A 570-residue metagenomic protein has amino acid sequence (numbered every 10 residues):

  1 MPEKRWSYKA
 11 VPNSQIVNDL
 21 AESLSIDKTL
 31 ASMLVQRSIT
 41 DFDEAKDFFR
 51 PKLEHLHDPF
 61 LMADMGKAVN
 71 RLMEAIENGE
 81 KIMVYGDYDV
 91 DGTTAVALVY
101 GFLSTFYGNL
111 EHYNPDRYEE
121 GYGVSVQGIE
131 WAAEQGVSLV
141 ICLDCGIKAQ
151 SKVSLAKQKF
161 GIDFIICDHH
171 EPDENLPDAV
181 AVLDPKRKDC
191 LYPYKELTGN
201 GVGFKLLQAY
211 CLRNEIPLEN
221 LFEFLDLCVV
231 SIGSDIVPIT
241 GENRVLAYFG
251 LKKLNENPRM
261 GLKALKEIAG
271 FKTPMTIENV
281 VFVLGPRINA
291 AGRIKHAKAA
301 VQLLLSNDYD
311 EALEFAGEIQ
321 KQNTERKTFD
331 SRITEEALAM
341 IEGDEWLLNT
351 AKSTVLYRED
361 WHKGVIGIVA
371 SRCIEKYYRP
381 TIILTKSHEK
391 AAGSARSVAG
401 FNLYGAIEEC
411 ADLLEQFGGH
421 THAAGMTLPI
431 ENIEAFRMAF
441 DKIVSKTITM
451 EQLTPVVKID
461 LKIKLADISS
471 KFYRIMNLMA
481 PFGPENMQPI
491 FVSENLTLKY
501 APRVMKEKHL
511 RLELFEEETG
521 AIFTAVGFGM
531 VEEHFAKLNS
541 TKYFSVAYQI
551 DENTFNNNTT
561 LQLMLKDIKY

Functional and structural regions predicted by a protein language model:
P2-E3, A10-L139, K159-G161, C211-I433 (+6 more regions): Hydrophobic helix-and-loop "lid/oligomerization" segment in the mid-to-C-terminal part of catalytic domains
L98, L176-I216, L221-G233: Short alpha-helices
G136, L143-L197: Histidine/acidic-residue-rich, glycine-tolerant segments that coordinate divalent metal ions
E256-R259, I443-A536: A contiguous loop/helix-start segment that scaffolds small-molecule binding in enzyme catalytic cores
I459, L510-L512, F544-V546, L561-L563: Hydrophobic residues positioned within well-ordered beta-strands of beta-sheet architectures
V531-A547: Short nucleic-acid-contacting surface segments enriched for D/E, G, S/T with interspersed K/R
N556-Y570: OB-fold/S1-family single-stranded nucleic acid-binding modules
